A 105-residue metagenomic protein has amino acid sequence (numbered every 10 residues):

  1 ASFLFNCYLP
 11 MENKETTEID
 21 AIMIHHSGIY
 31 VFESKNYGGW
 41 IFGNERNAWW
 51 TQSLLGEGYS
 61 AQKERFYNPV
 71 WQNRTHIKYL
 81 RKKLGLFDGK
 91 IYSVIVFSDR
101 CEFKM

Functional and structural regions predicted by a protein language model:
A1-I19, M23-M105: Intrinsically disordered, low-complexity Ser/Thr/Pro/Gly-rich regulatory segments
